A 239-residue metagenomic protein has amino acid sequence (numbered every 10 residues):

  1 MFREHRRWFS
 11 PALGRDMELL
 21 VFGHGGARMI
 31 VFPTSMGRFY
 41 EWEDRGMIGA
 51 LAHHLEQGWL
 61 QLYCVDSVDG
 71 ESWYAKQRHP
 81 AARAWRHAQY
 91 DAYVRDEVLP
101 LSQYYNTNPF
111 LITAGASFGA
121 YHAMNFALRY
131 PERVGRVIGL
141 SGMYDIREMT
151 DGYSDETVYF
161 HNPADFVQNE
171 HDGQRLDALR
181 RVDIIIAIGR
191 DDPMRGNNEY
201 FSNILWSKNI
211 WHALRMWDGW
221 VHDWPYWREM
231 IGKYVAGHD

Functional and structural regions predicted by a protein language model:
M1-D239: Non-catalytic cap/lid and distal C-terminal segments of serine-dependent acyl enzymes
